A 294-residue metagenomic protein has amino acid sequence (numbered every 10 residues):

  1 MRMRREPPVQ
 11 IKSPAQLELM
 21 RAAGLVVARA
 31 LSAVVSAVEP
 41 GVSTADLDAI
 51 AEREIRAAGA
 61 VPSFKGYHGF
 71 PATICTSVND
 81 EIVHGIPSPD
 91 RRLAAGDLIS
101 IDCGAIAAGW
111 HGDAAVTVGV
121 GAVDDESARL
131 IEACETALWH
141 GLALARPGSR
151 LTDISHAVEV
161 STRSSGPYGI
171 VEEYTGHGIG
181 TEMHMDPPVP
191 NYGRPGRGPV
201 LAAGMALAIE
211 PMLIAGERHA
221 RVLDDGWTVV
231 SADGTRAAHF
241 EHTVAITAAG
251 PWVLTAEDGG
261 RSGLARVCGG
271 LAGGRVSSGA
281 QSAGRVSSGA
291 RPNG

Functional and structural regions predicted by a protein language model:
M1-G294: Active-site neighborhoods and metal-handling regions in enzymes and metal-associated proteins
